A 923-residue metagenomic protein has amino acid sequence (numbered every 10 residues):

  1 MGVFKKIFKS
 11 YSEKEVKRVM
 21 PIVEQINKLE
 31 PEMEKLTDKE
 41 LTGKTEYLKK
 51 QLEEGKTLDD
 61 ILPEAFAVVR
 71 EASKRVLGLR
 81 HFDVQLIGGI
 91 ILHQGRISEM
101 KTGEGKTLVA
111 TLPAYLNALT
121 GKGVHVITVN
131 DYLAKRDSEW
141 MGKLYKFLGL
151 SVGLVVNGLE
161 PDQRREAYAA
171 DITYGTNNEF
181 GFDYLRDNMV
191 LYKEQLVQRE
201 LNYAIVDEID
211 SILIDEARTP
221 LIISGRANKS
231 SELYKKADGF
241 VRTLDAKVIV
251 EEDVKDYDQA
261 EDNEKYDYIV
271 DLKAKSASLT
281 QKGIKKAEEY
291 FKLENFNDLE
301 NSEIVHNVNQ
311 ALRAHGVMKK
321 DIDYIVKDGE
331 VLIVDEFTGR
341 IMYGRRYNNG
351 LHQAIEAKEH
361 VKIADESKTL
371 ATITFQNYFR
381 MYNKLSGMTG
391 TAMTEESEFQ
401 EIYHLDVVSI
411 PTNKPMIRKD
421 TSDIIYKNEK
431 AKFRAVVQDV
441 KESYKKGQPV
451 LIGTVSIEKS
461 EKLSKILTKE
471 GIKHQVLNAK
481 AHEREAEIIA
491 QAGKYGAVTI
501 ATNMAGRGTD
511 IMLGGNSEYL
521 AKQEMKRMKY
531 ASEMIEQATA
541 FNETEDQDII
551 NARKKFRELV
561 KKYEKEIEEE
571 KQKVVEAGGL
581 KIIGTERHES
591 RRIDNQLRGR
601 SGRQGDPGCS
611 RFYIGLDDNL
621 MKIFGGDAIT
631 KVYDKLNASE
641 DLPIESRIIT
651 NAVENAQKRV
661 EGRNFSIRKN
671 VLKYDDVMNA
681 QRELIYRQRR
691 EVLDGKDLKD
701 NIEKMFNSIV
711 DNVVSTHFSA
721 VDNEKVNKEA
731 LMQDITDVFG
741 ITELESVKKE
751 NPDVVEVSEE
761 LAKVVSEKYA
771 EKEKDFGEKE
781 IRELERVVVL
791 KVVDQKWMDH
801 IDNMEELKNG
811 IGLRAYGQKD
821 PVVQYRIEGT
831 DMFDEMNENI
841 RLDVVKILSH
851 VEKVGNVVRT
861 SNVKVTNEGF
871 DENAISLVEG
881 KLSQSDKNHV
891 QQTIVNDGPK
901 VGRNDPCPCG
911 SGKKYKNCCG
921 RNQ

Functional and structural regions predicted by a protein language model:
M1-N637, Y686-R687, K704, S708: Conserved P-loop NTPase motor core
A110, V436, Q892-I894, G902: Active-site-adjacent structural elements in folded domains
V254, E470, M534-Q547, S876-K900: Intrinsically disordered, compositionally biased charged tails
Y324-L332, T338-R345, V575, I583 (+6 more regions): Extended, charged helical/alpha-beta scaffold domains that provide interaction surfaces
G447-S460, G695, S746-N751, Q818 (+1 more regions): Short, Lys/Glu-rich amphipathic helical modules
I452, I500, W797, F833 (+2 more regions): Hydrophobic, well-ordered secondary-structure elements that form the walls of internal hydrophobic environments
G471, R921-Q923: A compact, surface-exposed functional segment
D897-K916, G920: Short Cys/His-rich zinc-binding micro-motifs
